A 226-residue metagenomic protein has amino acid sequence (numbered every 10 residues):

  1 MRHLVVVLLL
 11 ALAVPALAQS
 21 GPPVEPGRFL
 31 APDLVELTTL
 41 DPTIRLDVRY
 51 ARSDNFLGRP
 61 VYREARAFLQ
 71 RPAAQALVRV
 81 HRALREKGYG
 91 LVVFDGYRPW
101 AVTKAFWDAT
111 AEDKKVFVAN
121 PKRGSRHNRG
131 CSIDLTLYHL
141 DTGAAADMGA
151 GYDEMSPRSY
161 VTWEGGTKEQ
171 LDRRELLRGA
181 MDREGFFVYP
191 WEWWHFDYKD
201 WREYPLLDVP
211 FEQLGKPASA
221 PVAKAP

Functional and structural regions predicted by a protein language model:
V5-P15: Bacterial N-terminal signal peptides
A18-G96, F106-W191, D200-P226: Extracytoplasmic cell-surface/polysaccharide-interacting catalytic and binding patches
P99: Segments that shape or occlude catalytic/ligand-binding pockets
V102: Short, well-ordered surface patches within globular domains
F196: Conserved metal-phosphate-binding beta-hairpin within the catalytic cores of diverse ATP-dependent phosphoryl-transfer
